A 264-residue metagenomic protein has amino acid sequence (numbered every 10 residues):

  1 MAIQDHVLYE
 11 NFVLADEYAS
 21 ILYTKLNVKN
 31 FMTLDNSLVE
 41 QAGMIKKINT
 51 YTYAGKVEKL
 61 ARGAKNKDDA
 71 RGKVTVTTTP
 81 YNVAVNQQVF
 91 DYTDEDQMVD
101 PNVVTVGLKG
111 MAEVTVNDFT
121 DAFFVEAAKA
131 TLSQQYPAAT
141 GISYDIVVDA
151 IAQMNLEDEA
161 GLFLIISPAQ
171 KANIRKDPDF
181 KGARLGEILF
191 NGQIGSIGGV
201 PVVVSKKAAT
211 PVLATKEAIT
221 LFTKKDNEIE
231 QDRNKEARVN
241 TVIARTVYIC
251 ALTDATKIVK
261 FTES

Functional and structural regions predicted by a protein language model:
M1-T77, I219-E228, K235-E236: N-terminal "assembly arms/tails" that initiate or stabilize quaternary assembly in self-assembling proteins
I45, E159-L162, A209-T210, V239: Short, surface-exposed beta-edge/turn micro-motifs
V57-K59, N173-K176, A251-T253: Short helix/loop capping segments that flank catalytic or ligand/cofactor-binding pockets
K67-V99: Long, hydrophobic/aromatic-enriched structural stretches that serve as scaffold segments
Q87, D91-E157, K260-S264: Alpha-helical scaffold segments that mediate packing/assembly in large oligomeric complexes
A127-I194: Extended, solvent-exposed, turn-rich assembly/linker loops in the middle of proteins
N191-E236: Glycine/small-residue-rich hydrophobic helix-like segments
D232-S264: Extended, compositionally biased alpha-helical segments that mediate assembly or anchoring
